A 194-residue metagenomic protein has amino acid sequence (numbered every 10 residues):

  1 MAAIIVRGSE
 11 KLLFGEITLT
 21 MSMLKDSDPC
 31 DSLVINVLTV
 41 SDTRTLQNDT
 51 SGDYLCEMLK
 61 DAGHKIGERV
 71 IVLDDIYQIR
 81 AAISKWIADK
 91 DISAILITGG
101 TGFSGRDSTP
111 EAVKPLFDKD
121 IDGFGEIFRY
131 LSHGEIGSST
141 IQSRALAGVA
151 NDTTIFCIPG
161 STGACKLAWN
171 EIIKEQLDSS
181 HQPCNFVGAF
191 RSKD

Functional and structural regions predicted by a protein language model:
A2-D194: Non-catalytic beta/alpha edge segments that cap or flank active sites
